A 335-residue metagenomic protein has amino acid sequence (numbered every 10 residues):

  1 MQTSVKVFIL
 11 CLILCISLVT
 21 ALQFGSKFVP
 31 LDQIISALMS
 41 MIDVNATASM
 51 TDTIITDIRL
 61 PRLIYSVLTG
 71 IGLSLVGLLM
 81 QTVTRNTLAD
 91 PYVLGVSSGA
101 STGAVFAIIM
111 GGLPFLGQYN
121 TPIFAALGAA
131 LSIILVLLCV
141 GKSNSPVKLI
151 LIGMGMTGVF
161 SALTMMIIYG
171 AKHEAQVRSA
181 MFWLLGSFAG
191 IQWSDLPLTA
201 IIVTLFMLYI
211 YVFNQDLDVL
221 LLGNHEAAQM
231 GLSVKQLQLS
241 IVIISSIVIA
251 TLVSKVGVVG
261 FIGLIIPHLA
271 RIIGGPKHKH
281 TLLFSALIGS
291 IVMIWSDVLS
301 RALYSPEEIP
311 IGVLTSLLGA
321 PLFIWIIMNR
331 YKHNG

Functional and structural regions predicted by a protein language model:
M1-G335: Alpha-helical transmembrane segments in inner-membrane proteins
